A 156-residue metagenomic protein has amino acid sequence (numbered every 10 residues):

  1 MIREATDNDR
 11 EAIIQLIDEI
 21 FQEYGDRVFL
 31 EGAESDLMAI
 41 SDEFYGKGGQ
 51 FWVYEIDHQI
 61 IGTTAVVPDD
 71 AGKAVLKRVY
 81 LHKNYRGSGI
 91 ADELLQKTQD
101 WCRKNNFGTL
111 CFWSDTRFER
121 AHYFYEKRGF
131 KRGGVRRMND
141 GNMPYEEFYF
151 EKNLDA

Functional and structural regions predicted by a protein language model:
E4-K77, H82-N84, L95-K97, R136-M138 (+1 more regions): Acetyl-CoA-dependent GNAT
L16-I20, W101, F124, R128: Alpha-helical interaction/dimerization surfaces of two-component signaling modules
M38, G108-C111, D115-A156: C-terminal "cap" of GNAT-fold acetyltransferases
H58, G62, G89-A91, G129: Conserved phosphate-binding and hydrolysis motifs of nucleotide-dependent enzymes
H82-S88, T116-R117: Active-site acidic-Proline motif in GNAT/NAT acetyltransferases
E93-T109: Conserved acyl-CoA
